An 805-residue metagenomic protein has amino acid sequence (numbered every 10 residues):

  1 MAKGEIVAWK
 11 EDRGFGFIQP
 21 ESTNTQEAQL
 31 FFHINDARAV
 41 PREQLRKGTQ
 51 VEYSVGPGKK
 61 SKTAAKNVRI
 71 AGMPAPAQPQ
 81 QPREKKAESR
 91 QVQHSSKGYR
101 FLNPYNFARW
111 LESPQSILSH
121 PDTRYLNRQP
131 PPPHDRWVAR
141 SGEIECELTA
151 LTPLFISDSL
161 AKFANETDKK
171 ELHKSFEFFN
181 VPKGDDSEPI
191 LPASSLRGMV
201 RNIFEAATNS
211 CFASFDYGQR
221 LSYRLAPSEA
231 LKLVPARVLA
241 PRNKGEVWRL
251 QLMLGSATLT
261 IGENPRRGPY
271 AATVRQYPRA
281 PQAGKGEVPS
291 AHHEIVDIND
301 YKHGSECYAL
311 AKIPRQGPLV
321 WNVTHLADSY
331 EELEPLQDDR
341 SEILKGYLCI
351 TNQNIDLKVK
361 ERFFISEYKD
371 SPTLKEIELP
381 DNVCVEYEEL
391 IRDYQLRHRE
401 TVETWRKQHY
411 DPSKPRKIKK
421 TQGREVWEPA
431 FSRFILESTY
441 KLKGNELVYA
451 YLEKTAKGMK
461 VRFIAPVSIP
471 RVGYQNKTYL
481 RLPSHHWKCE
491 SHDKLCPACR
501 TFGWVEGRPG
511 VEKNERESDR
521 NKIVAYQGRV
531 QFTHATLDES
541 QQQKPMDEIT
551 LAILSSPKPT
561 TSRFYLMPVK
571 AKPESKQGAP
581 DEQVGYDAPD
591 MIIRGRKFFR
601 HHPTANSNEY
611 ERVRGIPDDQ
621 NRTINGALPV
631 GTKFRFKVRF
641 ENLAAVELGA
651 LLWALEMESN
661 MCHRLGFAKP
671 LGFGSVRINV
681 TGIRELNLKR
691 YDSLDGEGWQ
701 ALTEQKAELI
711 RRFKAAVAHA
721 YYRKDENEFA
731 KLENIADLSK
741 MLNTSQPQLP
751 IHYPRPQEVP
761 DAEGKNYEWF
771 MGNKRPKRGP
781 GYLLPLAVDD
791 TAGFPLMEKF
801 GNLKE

Functional and structural regions predicted by a protein language model:
M1-D12: Structural detector for short beta-strands of small beta-barrel domains
V7-A8, P20, P57, A240 (+1 more regions): A residue-level detector for short acidic-glycine micro-motifs
R13-Q19: Short aromatic-glycine-enriched beta-strand elements
E27-P41: Beta-strand/loop nucleic-acid-binding surfaces
R38-E52: Short nucleic-acid-contacting surface segments enriched for D/E, G, S/T with interspersed K/R
V55-S61, F640-A644: Short, charged beta-turn/beta-strand-edge "cap" motif at the junction between a beta-strand and an adjacent loop
V68, M73-E805: Basic, Gly/Ser/Thr-rich N-terminal segments that form RNA-phosphate-binding interfaces in CRISPR RAMP
